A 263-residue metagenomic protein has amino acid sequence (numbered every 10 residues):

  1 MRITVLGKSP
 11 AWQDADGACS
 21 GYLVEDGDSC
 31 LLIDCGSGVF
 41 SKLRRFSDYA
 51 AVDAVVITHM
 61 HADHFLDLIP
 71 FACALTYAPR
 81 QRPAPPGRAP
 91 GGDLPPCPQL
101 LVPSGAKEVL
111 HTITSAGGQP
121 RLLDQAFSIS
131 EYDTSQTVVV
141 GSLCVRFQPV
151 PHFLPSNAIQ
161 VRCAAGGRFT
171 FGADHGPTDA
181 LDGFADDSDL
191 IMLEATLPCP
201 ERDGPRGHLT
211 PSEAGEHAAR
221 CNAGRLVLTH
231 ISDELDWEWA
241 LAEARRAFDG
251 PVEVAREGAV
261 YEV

Functional and structural regions predicted by a protein language model:
M1-S47, S156-A173, L190: Conserved beta-strand hairpin/beta-sheet module of binuclear metal-dependent hydrolase folds, prominently
D16, Q125, D203-G207: Short, solvent-exposed loop/turn segments at secondary-structure boundaries
L32-G36, D53-M60, P103, F169-H175 (+3 more regions): Active-site neighborhood of phospho(di)ester-bond hydrolases with catalytic His/Asp-centered motifs
S37, A62, H152, G176-P177 (+2 more regions): Short, glycine/acidic-enriched loop or turn micro-motifs at the edges of active sites
G38-P98: Active-site metal-binding motif and surrounding structural segment of the metallo-beta-lactamase
F71-L100, P155-N157, R162, D203-V227 (+1 more regions): P-loop/Walker A phosphate-binding loop and immediately adjacent motor/lid segment at beta-alpha junctions
A84-S156, C163: Metallo-beta-lactamase
P177-Y261: Cap/insert and terminal regions of metallo-dependent hydrolase folds
